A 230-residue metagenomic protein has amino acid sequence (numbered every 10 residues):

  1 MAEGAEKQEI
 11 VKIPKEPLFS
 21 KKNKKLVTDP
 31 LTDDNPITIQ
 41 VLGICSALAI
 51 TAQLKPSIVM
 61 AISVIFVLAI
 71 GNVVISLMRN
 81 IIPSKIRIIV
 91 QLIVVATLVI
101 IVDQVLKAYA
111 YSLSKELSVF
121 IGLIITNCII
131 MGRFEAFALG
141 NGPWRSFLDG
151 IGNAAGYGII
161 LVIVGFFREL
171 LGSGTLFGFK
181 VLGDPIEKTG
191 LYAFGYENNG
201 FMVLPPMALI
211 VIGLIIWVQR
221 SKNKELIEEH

Functional and structural regions predicted by a protein language model:
M1-T28, L182, I186, N223-H230: Intrinsically disordered, low-complexity non-transmembrane regions of multi-pass membrane transporters
G43-L48, V64-A69, A96-D103, I125-I129 (+3 more regions): Hydrophobic core segments of alpha-helical transmembrane domains in multi-pass membrane transport and ion-translocation
L54-I70, V90, S114-I125: Structural signature of hydrophobic alpha-helical transmembrane segments
G71-S84, M131-N141: C-terminal ends of transmembrane helices
I82-V95, E116-G122, D149: Cytoplasmic-side transmembrane-helix entry/capping segments in multi-pass membrane proteins
I101-E116: Transmembrane alpha-helix boundary signature
G150-S173: Hydrophobic alpha-helical membrane-insertion segments
F177-F201: Short, membrane-exposed interhelical loops at transmembrane-helix boundaries
